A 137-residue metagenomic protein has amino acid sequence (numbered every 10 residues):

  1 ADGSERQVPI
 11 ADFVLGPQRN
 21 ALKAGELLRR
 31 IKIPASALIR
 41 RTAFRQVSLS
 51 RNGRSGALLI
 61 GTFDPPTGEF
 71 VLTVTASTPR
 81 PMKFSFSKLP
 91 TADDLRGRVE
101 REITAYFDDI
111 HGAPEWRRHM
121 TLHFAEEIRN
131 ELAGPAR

Functional and structural regions predicted by a protein language model:
A1-R137: C-terminal structural segment of proteins
